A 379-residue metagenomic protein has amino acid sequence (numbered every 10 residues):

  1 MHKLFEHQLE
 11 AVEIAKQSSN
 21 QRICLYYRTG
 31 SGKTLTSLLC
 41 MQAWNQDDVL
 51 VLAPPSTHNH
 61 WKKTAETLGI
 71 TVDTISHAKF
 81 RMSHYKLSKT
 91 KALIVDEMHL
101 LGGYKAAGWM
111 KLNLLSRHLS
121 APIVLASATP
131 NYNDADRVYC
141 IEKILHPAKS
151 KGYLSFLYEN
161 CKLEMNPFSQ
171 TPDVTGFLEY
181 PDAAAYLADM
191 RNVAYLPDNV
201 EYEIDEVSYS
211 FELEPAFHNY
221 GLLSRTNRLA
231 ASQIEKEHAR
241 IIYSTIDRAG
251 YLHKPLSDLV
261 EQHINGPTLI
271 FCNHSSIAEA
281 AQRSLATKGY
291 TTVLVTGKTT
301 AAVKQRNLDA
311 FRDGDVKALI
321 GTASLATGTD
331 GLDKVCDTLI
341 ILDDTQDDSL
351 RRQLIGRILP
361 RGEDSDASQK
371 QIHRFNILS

Functional and structural regions predicted by a protein language model:
M1-C24: Conserved pre-motif I regulatory segment
N20-L39: Walker A/P-loop
T34-L39, W44-A65, Y132-R137, N273-S275: Conserved Walker A/P-loop ATP-binding site and its immediately adjacent core in helicase/helicase-like ATPase domains
A92, W109-N199: Conserved P-loop NTPase motor "coupling/switch" region that bridges the ATPase
Y202-Y290: Conserved helicase/translocase motor-coupling segment
A286, Y290-A323: Conserved helicase ATPase core of P-loop NTP-dependent helicases/translocases
D347-S365: Conserved SF2 helicase motif VI
L359-S379: Conserved segment of the helicase C-terminal RecA-like domain
